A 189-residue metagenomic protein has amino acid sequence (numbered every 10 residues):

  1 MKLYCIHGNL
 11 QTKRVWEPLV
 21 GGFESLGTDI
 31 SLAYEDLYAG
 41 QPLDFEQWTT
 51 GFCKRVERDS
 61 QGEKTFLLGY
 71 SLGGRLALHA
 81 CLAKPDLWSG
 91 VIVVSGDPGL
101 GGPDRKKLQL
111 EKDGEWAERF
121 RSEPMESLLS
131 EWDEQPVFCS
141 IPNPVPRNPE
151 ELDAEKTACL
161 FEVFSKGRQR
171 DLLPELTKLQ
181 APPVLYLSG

Functional and structural regions predicted by a protein language model:
M1-P42: Conserved HGGG/HGGXW glycine-rich cap/lid loop of the alpha/beta-hydrolase fold
P18, H79-A83: Active-site signature of alpha/beta-hydrolase-fold catalytic machinery across serine- and Asp/Cys-nucleophile hydrolases
P42-V56: Alpha/beta-hydrolase active-site loop
G62-Y70: Alpha/beta-hydrolase fold nucleophile elbow
G69-G73, A77: Gly/Ala-rich beta-loop-alpha elbow adjacent to hydrolase catalytic centers
L82, G90-F120: Flexible "cap/lid" loop of the alpha/beta hydrolase fold
G114-F120, E131-P142, L160-G167: Helix-loop "lid/cap" segments that line or gate small-molecule binding pockets
E150, A154-G189: Conserved serine/cysteine hydrolase catalytic core
